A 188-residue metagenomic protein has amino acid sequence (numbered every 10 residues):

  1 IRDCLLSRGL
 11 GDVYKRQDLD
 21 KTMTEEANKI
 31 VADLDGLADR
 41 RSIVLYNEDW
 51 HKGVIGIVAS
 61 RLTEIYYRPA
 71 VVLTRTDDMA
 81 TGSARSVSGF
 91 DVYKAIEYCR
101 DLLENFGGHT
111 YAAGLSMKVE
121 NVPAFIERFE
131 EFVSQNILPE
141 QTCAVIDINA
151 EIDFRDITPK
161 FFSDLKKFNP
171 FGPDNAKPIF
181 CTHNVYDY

Functional and structural regions predicted by a protein language model:
R2-N121: Hydrophobic helix-and-loop "lid/oligomerization" segment in the mid-to-C-terminal part of catalytic domains
D18-L45, Y98-Y188: Mid-to-C-terminal polyanion-binding domains and interfaces
